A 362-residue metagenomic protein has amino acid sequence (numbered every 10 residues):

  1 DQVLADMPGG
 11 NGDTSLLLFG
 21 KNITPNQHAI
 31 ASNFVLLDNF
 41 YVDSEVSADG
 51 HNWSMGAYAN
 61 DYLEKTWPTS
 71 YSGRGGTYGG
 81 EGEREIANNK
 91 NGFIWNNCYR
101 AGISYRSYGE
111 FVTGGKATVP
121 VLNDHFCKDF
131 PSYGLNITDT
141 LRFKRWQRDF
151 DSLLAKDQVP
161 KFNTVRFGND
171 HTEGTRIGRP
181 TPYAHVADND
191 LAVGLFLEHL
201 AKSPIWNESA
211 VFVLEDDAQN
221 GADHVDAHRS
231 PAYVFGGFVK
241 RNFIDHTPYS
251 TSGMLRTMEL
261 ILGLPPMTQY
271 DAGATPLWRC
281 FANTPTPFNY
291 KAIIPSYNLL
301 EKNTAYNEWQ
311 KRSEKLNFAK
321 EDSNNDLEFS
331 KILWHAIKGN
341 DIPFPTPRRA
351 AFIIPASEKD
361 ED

Functional and structural regions predicted by a protein language model:
D1-D362: N-terminal pro-sequences and low-complexity stem/linker regions of secreted or lumenal proteins
